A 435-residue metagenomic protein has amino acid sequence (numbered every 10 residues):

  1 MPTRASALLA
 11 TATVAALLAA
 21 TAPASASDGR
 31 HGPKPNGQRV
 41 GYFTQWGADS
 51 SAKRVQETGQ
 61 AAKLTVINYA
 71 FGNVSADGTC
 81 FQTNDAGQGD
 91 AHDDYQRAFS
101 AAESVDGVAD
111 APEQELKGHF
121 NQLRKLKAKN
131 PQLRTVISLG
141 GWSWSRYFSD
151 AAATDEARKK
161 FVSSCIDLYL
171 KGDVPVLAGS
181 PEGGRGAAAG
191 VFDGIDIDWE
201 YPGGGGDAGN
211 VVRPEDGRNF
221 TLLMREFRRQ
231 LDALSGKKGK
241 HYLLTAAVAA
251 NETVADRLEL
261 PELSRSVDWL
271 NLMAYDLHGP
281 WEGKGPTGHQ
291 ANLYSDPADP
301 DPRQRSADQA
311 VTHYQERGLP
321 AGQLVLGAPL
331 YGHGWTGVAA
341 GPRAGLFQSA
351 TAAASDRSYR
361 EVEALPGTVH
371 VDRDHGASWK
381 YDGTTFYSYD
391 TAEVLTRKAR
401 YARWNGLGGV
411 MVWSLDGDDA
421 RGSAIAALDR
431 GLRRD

Functional and structural regions predicted by a protein language model:
M1-S27: Secretory targeting and sorting signals
G32-P181: Glycan-recognition patch characteristic of GH18 chitinases/ENGases and related GlcNAc/peptidoglycan-binding proteins
G32-Y42, Q132-V136, A233-A250, L324: Short beta-strand/loop segments at the ligand-binding rim of alpha/beta enzyme cores
Q45-D49, F71-A76, G141-R146, W199-G206 (+6 more regions): Solvent-exposed loop/turn segments at secondary-structure junctions within structured extracellular/periplasmic domains
K63-T65, Y69-A76, D193-I195, W199-G203 (+1 more regions): Aromatic- and acid-rich polysaccharide-binding/catalytic face of secreted or lumenal carbohydrate-active enzymes
I67, I137, I197, F227 (+4 more regions): Conserved, mostly hydrophobic/aromatic
D77-G107, H278-A298, G322-Y401, A427-D435: Glycan-binding loop/region signatures in secreted carbohydrate-active enzymes
R146-S264: Active-site cleft segment of glycoside hydrolase catalytic domains centered on the general acid/base Glu
